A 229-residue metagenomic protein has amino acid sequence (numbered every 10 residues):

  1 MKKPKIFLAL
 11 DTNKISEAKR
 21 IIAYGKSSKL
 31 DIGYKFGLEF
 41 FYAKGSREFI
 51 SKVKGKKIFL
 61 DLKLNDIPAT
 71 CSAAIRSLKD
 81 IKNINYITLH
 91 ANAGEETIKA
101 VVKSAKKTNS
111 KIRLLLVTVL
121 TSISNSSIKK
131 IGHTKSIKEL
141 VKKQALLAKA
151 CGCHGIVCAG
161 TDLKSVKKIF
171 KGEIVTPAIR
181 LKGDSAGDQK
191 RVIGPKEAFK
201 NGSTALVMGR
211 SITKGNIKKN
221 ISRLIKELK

Functional and structural regions predicted by a protein language model:
M1-S27: N-terminal glycine-rich anion-binding loop in soluble enzyme alpha/beta folds
K2-P4, T70-G155, A159-K164, K171 (+1 more regions): Conserved anion-binding
K5-L10, I32-F36, I58-L62, N85-L89 (+4 more regions): Hydrophobic faces of well-ordered beta-strands that scaffold small-molecule active sites in alpha/beta enzyme cores
I15-R20, F40-K54, D66-A73, A91-R113 (+3 more regions): Active-site-adjacent beta->alpha loops and helix N-cap segments on the catalytic face of soluble alpha/beta enzymes
Y24-F36, A148-G152: Catalytic domains of carbohydrate-active enzymes, especially glycoside hydrolases
S28-K29, I81-K82, C151, N201-G202: Structural motif
R47, S72-A73, K138-K142, D188-K196: Charged helix-capping and loop-helix junction motifs
I84-G94, L181, R191-I221: Glycine-rich phosphate-binding active-site loops on the catalytic face of alpha/beta enzymes
